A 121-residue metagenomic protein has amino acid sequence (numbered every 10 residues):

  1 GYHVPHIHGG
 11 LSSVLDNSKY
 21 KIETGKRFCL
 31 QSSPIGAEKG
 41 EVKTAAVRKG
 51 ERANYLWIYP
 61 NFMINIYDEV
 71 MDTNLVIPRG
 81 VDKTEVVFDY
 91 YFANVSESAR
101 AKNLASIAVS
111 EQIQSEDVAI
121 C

Functional and structural regions predicted by a protein language model:
G1-C121: C-terminal catalytic domain of Rieske-type non-heme iron oxygenases
